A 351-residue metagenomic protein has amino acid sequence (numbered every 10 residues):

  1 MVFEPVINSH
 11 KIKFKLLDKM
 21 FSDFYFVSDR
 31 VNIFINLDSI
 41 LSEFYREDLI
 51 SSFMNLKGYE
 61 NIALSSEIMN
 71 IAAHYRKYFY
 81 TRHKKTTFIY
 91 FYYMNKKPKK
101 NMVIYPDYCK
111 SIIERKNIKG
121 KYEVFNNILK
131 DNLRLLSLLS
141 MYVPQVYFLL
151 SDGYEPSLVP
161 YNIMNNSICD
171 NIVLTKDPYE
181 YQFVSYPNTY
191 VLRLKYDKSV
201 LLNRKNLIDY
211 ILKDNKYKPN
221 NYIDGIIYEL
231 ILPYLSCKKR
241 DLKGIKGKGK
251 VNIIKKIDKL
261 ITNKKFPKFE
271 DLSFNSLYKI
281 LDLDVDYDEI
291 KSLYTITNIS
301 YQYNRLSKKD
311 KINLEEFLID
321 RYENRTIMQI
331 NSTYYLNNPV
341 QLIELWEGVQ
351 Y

Functional and structural regions predicted by a protein language model:
M1-I113: Non-catalytic, usually N-terminal nucleic-acid engagement modules in DNA/RNA processing proteins
V2-D18, K85-T86, K110-F317, R321 (+1 more regions): Extended two-metal-dependent nuclease catalytic cores across DNA- and RNA-processing enzymes
E67, I71-H74, K256, S276 (+2 more regions): Charge-rich, solvent-exposed alpha-helical interaction surfaces
R325-Y351: Long, highly charged low-complexity segments enriched in Glu/Asp and Lys/Arg with interspersed Ser/Thr
